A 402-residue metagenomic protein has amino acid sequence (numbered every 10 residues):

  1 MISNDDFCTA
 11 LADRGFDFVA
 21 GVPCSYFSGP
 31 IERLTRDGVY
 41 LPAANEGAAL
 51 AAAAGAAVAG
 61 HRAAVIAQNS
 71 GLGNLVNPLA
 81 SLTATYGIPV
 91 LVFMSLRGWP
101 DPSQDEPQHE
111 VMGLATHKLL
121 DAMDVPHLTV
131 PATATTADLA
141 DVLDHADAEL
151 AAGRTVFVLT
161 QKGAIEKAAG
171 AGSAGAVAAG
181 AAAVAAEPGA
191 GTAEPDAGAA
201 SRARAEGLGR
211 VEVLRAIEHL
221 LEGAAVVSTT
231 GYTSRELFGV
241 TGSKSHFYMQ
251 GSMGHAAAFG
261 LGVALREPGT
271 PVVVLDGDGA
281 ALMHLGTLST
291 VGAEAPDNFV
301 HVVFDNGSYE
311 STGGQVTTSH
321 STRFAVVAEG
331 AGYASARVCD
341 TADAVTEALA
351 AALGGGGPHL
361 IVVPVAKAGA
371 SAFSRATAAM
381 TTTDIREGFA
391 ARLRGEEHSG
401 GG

Functional and structural regions predicted by a protein language model:
M1-D121, V125-A152, V156-F259, L265-R266 (+4 more regions): Thiamine diphosphate
A80, H284-D305: A short alpha/beta connector and helix-capping loop motif
D147, T341-G354: A short, acidic, amphipathic alpha-helical segment used as a generic capping/interface helix at domain edges
T155-L159, P358-V363: Active-site regions of oxyanion-processing enzymes, predominantly non-cytosolic
T160, L275-D278, F304, V363: Active-site flanking residues adjacent to catalytic metal/cofactor-binding acidic residues
V226, V272-L275, V302: Residue-level marker for buried hydrophobic side chains located in beta-strands that build the well-ordered beta-sheet
T270-A281, G286-L288: DG-centered beta-turn motif at the end of beta-strands
G307-G314: Long, charge-dense
